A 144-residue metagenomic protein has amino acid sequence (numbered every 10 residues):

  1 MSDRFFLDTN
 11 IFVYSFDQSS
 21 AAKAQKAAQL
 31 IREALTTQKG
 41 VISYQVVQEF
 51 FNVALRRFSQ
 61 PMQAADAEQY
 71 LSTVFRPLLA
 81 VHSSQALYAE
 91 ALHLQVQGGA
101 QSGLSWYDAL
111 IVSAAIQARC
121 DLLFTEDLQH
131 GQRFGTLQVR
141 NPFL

Functional and structural regions predicted by a protein language model:
M1-I42, R57-Q69: Short, well-structured N-terminal submotif of metal-dependent ribonuclease cores
S2, V112-L144: Acidic, PIN/NYN-like endoribonuclease modules and their adjacent C-terminal/linker elements
L7-D8, S43, L104-S105, D127 (+1 more regions): Histidine- and aromatic-rich ligand-binding microenvironments
S15, E33-Q38, V53-R57, V74-V81 (+1 more regions): Alpha-helix C-capping/helix-to-loop hinge sites
E68-Y88, H93, Y107, H130-L144: Short acidic, glycine/proline-enriched helix-loop-strand junctions
L78-E126: Active-site neighborhoods of divalent-metal-dependent phosphate/nucleic-acid chemistry enzymes
